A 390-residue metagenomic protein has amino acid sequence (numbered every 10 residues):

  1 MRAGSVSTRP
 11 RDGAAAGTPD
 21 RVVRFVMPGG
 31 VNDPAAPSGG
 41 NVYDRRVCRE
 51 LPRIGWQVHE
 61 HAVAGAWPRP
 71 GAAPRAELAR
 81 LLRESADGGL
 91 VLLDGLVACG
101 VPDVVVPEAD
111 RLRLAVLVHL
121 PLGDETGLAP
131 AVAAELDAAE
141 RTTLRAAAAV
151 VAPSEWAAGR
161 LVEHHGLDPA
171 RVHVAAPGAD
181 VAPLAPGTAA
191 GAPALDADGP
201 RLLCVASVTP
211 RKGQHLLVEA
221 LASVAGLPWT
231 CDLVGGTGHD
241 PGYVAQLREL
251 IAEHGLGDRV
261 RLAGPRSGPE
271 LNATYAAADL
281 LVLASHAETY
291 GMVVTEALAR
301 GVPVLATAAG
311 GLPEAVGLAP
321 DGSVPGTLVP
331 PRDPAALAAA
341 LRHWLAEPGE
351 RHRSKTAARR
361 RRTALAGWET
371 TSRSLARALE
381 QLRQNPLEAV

Functional and structural regions predicted by a protein language model:
V42, P200, C204-S223, G242-A245: A conserved mid-protein helix/loop that constitutes part of the nucleotide-sugar donor-binding site
A131-A152: Membrane-proximal helix-turn-helix segments that form the acceptor-binding/catalytic region of lipid-linked
W156, G178: Carbohydrate-associated surface elements
V244-R266: Nucleotide-activated donor-binding/catalytic signature segment of Leloir-type glycosyltransferases, i.e., the conserved
P265-R266, A273-A278: Short alpha-helical donor nucleotide-sugar binding micro-motif in glycosyltransferases
H286: Aromatic "clamp/platform" in nucleotide-sugar-dependent glycosyltransferases that forms part of the donor/acceptor
P303-A306, G310: Short hydrophobic beta-strand element within catalytic cores of glycosyltransferases and related nucleotide-activated
L318-P334, H343-P348: Conserved acidic donor-binding segment of nucleotide-sugar-dependent glycosyltransferases
